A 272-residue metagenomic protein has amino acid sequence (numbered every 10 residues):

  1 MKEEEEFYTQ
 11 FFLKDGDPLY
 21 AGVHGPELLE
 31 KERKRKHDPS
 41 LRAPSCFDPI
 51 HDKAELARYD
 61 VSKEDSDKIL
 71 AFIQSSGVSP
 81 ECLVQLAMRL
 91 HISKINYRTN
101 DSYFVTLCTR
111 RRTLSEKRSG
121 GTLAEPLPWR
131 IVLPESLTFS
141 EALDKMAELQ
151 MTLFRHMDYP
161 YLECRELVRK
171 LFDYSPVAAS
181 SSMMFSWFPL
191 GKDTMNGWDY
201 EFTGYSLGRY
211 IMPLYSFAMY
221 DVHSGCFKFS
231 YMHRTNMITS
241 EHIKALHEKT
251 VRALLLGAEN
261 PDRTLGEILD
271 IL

Functional and structural regions predicted by a protein language model:
M1-A54: Short amphipathic alpha-helices and their capping loops
M1-F7, P18-L19, V23, F72-E81 (+3 more regions): His-Asp-centered acyl/peptidyl-transfer active-site segments
K2, H37-D38, D52-A71, Y210-H223 (+1 more regions): AMP-binding/adenylate-forming domain of the ANL superfamily
F12, G16, E27, K68 (+2 more regions): Regulatory/sensor and coupling segments of signal-transduction and defense proteins
P80-R89: Short amphipathic alpha-helical segments
E81, N100-L107, E141, L207-I271: Extended, hydrophobic beta-loop-alpha segments that form or line the acyl/peptidyl-thioester binding and transfer paths
L90-I95, R130, A253-L256: Active-site catalytic microenvironments for nucleophilic, acid-base chemistry
